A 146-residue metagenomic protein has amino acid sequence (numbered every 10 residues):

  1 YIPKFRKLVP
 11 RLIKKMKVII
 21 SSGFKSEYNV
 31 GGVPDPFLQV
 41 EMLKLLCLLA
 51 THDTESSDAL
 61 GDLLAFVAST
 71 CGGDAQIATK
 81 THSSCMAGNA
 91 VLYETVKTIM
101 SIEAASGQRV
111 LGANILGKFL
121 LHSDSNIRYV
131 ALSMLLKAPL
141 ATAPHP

Functional and structural regions predicted by a protein language model:
Y1-P146: Extended alpha-solenoid helical-repeat scaffolds
